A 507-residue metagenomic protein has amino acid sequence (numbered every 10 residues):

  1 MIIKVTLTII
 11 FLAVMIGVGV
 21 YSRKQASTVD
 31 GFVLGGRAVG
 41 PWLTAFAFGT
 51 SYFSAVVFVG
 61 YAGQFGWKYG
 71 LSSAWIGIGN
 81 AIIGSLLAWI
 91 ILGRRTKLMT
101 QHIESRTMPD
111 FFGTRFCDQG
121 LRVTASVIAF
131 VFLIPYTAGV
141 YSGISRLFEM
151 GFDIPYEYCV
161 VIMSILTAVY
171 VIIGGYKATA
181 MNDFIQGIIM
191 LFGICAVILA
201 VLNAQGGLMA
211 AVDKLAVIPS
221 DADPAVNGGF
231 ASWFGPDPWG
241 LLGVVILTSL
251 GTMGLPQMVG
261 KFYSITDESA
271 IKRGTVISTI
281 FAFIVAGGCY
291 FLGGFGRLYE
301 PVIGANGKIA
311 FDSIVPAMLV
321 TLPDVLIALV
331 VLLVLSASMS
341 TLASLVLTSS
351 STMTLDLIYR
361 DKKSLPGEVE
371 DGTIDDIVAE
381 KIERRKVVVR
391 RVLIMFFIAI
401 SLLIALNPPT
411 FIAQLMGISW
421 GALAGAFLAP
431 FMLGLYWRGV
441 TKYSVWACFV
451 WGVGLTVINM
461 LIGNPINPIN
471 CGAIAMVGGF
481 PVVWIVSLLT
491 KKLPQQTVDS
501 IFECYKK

Functional and structural regions predicted by a protein language model:
M1-K507: Membrane-embedded helix-loop-helix hairpins and adjacent transmembrane boundary segments in multi-pass transporters
